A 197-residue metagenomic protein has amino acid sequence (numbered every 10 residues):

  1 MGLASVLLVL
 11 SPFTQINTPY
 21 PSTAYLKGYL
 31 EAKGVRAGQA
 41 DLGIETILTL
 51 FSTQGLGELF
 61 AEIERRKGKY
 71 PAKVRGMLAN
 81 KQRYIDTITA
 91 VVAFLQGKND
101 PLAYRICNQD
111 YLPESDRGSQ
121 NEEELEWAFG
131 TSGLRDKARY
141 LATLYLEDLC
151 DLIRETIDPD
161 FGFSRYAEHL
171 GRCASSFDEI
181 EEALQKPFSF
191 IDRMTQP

Functional and structural regions predicted by a protein language model:
M1-P197: A short, structured N-terminal alpha-helical element that caps or precedes a catalytic domain
